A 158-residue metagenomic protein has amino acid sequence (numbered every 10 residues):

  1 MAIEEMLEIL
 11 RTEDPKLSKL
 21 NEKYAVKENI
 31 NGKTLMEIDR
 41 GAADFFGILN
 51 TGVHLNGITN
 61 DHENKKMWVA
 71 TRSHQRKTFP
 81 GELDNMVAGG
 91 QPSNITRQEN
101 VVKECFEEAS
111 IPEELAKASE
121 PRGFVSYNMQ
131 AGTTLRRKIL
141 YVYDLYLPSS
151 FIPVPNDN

Functional and structural regions predicted by a protein language model:
M1-E82, G90-E107, I111-V154: N-terminal leader/linker segments that precede catalytic domains of diphosphate-processing enzymes
